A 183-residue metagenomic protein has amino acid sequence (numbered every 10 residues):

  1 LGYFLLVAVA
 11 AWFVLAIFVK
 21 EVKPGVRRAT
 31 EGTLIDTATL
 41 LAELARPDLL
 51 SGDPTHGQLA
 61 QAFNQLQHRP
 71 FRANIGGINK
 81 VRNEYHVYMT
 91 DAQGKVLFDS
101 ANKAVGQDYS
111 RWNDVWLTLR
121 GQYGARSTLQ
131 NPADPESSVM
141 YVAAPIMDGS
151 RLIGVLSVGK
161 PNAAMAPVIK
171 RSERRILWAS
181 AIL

Functional and structural regions predicted by a protein language model:
L1-V19, A181-I182: Extreme N-terminal signal-anchor transmembrane helix of membrane signaling/transducer proteins, especially in bacteria
G2, R27, K170-I182: Internal alpha-helical transmembrane segments of multi-pass membrane proteins, especially GPCRs
I17-A45, S172-R175: Juxtamembrane membrane-water interface segments immediately C-terminal to a transmembrane helix
H56-N74, E84, K95, D99-E136: Extracytoplasmic/periplasmic sensor domains and loops in membrane signaling proteins
P132, M147-G149, S157-I176: Helix-start (N-cap) segments at beta->loop->alpha junctions that couple sensory/regulatory domains to adjoining helices
P135-P145: A short beta-strand signature within small-molecule sensing/ligand-binding domains used in signal transduction
